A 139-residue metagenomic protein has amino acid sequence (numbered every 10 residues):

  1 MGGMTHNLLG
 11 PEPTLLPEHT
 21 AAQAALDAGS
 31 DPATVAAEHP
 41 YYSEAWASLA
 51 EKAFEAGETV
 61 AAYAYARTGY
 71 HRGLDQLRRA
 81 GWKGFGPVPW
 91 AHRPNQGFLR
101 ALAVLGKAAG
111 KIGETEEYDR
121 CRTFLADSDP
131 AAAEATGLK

Functional and structural regions predicted by a protein language model:
M1-G84, L102, K107-K139: N-terminal alpha-helical interaction modules that lie
T34-E38, P89-P94: Solvent-exposed loop and edge beta-strand segments that line ligand/cofactor-binding and catalytic clefts
S43, H92-N95, L99: Start-of-helix signal in alpha-solenoid helical-repeat scaffolds, especially tetratricopeptide repeats
